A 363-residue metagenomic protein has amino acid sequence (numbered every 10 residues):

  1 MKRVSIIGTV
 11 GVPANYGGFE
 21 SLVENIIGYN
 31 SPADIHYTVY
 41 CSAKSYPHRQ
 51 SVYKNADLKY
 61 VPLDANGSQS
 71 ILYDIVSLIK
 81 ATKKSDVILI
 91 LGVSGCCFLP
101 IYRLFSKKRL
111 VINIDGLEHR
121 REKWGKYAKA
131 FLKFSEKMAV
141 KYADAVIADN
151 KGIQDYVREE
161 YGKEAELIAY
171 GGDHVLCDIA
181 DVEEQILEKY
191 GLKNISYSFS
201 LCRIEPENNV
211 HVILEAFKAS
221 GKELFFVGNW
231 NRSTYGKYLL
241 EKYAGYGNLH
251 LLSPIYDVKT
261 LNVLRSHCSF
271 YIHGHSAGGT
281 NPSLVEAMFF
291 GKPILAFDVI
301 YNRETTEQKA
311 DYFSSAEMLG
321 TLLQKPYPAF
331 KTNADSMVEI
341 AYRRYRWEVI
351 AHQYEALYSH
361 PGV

Functional and structural regions predicted by a protein language model:
K2, T9-N15, G28-N66, G152-E160 (+2 more regions): N-terminal strand-loop element at the rim of the active site of nucleotide-sugar-dependent glycosyltransferases
S5-I7, K189-N208, L214-V227: Conserved donor-binding/catalytic core segment of Leloir-type glycosyltransferases
Y46-V52, E223-L252, K259-T260: Short, structured helix-loop element that forms part of the nucleotide-activated donor/catalytic region
Q69-T82, D86-D115, G279: An aromatic- and histidine-rich active-site surface loop
I79-T82, K129-V146: Membrane-proximal helix-turn-helix segments that form the acceptor-binding/catalytic region of lipid-linked
F270, F289, P293-A296: Short hydrophobic beta-strand element within catalytic cores of glycosyltransferases and related nucleotide-activated
R303-K325: Change "using UDP/GDP/dTDP sugars" to "using nucleotide sugars
P328-V363: A charged, aromatic-enriched C-terminal amphipathic alpha-helix characteristic of glycosyltransferases across folds
